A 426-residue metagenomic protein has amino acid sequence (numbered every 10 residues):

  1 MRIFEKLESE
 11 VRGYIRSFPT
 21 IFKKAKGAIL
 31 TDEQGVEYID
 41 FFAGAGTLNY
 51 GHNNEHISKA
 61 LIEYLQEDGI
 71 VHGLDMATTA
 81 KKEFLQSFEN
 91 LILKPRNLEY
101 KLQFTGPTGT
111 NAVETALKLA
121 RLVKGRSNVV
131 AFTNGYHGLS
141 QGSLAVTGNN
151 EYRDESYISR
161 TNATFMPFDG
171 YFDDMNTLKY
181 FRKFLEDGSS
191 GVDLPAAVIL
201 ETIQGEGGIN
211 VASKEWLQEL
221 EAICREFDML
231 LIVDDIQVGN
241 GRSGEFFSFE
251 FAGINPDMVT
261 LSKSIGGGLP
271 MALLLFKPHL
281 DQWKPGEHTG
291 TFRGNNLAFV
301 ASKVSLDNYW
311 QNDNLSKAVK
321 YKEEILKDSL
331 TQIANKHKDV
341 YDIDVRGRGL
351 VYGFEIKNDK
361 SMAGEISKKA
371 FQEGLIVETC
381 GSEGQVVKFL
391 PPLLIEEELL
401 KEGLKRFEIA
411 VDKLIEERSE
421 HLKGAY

Functional and structural regions predicted by a protein language model:
M1-Y426: Conserved N-terminal phosphate-binding loop of PLP-dependent enzymes in the Aspartate aminotransferase
